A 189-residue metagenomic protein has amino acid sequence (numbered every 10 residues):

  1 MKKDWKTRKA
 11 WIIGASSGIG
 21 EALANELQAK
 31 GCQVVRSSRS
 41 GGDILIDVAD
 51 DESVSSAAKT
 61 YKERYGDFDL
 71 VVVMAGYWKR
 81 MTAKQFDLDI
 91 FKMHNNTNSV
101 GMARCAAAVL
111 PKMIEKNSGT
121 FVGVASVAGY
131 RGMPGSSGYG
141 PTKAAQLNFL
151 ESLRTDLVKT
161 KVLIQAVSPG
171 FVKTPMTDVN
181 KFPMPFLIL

Functional and structural regions predicted by a protein language model:
S16, A24: N-terminal Rossmann NAD(P)H-binding glycine-rich loop of SDR-like oxidoreductase domains
R39-E52: Rossmann-fold cofactor-recognition segment
M74-K79: Conserved NAD(P)H cofactor-binding loop of Rossmann-fold oxidoreductase domains
T82-K92: Substrate-binding pocket helix/loop in short-chain dehydrogenase/reductase
A106, T142: Active-site helix of classical SDR
S126: Residue(s) in the substrate-gating loop at a strand-loop-helix junction that position the organic substrate next
R154-L189: SDR active-site lid
